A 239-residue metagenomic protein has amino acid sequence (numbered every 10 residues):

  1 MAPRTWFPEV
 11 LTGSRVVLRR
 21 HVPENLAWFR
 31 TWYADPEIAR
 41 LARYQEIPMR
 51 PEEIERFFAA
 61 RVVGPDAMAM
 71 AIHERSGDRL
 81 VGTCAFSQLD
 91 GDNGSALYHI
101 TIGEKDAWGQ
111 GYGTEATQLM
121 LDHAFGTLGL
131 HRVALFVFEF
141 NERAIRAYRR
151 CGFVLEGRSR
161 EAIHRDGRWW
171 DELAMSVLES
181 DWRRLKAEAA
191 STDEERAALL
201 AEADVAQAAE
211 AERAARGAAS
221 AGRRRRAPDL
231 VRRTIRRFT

Functional and structural regions predicted by a protein language model:
M1-E55, D181-T239: A short, well-structured alpha-helix characteristic of acyl/acetyltransferase catalytic modules
F29, A67-M68, R158: Short loop/turn microsegments at loop-to-beta-strand junctions
M49-A107, L178-S180, R223-F238: Acetyl-CoA-dependent GNAT
D78, G111, N141, G167: Conserved G/P- and acidic residue-centered "switch" motifs that form tight phosphate/ATP-binding loops in soluble
G103, G109-H123, I145-R150: Conserved acetyl-CoA-binding loop-helix of GNAT-fold acetyltransferases
G126-F136: Conserved GNAT acetyl-CoA-binding A-motif
A134-V137, V154-W170: Conserved catalytic-core motifs of GNAT/GCN5-like acyltransferases
Y148, F153, M175: Conserved active-site tyrosine of GNAT-family acetyltransferases
